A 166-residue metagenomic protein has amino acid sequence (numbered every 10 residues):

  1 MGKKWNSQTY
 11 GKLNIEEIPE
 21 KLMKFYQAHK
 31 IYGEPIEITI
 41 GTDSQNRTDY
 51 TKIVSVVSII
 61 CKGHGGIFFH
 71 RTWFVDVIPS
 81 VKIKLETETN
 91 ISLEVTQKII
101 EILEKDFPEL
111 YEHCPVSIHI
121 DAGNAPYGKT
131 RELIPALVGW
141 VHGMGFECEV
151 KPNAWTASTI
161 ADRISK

Functional and structural regions predicted by a protein language model:
M1-I40: Basic, amphipathic N-terminal segments that precede the first structured/catalytic domain
Y32-E34, F107-C114: Short helix-terminating capping/connector loops at secondary-structure junctions
T39-T42, S117-G123: Short glycine-rich or small-residue beta-strand-to-loop segments that form or flank ligand, phosphate, metal/Fe-S
I40-G41, Q45-H70: Acidic, metal-ligating active-site segments
Q45-T48, N90, G123-K129: Short acidic, S/G/P-rich loop/turn micro-motifs used as interaction or catalytic elements
K52, E149, N153-K166: C-terminal edge-of-domain segments
V75-P108: Acidic helix/loop or adjacent segment enriched in Glu/Asp that either coordinates divalent metal
H119-A154: Short, low-complexity, polybasic intrinsically disordered segments
